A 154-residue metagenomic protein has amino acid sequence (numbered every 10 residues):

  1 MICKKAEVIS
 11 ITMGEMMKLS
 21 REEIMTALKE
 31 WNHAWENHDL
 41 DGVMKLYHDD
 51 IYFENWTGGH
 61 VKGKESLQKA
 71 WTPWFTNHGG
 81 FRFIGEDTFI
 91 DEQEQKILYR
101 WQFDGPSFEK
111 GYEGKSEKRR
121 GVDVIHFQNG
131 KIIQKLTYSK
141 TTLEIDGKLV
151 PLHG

Functional and structural regions predicted by a protein language model:
C3, T12-M25, A34, E54 (+1 more regions): A beta-strand edge to alpha-helix "cap/lid" segment located at domain peripheries
M25, N37, V61-E65: Alpha-helix initiation and capping sites
E30-W31: Generic hydrophobic alpha-helical segments
N37-D50: Short, well-ordered alpha-helical segments enriched in acidic and aromatic residues
D50, G59-K69: Short beta-edge strand/loop motif at the mouth of beta-sheet-based domains
